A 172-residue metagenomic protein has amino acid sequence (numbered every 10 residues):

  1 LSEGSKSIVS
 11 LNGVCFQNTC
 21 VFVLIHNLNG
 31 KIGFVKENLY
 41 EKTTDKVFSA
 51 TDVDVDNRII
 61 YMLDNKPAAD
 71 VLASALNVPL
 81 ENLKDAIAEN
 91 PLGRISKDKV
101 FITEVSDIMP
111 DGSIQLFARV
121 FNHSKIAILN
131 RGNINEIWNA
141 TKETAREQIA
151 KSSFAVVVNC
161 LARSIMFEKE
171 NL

Functional and structural regions predicted by a protein language model:
L1-L172: Small-residue-enriched flexible segments
